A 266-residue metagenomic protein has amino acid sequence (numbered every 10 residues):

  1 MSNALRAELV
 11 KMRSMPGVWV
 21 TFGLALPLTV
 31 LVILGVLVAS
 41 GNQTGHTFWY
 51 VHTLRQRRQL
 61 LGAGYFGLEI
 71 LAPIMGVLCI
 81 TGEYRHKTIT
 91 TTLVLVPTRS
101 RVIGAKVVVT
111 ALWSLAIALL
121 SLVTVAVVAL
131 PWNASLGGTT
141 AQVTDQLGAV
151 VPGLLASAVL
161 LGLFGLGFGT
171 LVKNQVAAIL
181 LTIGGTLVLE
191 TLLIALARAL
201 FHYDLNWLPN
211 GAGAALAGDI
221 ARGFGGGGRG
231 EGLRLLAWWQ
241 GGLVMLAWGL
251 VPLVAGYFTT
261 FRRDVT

Functional and structural regions predicted by a protein language model:
M1-L26: Aromatic- and glycine-rich beta-strand/loop motifs that create alpha-glucan
K11, T81, T92-V94, G165 (+1 more regions): Helix-capping/transition residues at the boundaries of transmembrane alpha-helices and the short helical linkers
M15-P16, P97-R99, K173-Q175: Short loop-to-helix capping motifs
V18-V77, I103-K173, T191-A199, A214-A247: Secretory targeting signals
G23-L28, I179-L189, L205-N210: Central hydrophobic cores of alpha-helical transmembrane segments in multi-pass integral membrane proteins
P73-L95, R99-S100, V107: Transmembrane helix boundary and interhelical loop/hinge segments in multi-pass membrane proteins
E83, L171-V172, R262: Helix-loop interface residues and adjacent transmembrane-helix termini in multi-pass membrane transporters, primarily
L243-T266: Junction motif at the cytosolic side of a transmembrane helix
